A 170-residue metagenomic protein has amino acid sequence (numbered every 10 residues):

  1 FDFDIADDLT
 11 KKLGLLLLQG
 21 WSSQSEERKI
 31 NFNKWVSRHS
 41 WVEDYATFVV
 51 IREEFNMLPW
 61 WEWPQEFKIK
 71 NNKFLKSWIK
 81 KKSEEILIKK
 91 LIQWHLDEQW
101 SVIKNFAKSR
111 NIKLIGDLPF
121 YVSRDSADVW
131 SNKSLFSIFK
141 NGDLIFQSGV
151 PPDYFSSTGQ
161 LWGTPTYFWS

Functional and structural regions predicted by a protein language model:
F1-W94, V122-S170: Alpha-amylase-like alpha-glycosidases and glucanotransferases acting on alpha-linked glucans and related
F48, A107, D117: Conserved, mostly hydrophobic/aromatic
I92, L96-S109: Active-site neighborhood of glycoside hydrolase catalytic domains
N111-I115: Structural preference for beta-strand elements that scaffold enzyme active sites
